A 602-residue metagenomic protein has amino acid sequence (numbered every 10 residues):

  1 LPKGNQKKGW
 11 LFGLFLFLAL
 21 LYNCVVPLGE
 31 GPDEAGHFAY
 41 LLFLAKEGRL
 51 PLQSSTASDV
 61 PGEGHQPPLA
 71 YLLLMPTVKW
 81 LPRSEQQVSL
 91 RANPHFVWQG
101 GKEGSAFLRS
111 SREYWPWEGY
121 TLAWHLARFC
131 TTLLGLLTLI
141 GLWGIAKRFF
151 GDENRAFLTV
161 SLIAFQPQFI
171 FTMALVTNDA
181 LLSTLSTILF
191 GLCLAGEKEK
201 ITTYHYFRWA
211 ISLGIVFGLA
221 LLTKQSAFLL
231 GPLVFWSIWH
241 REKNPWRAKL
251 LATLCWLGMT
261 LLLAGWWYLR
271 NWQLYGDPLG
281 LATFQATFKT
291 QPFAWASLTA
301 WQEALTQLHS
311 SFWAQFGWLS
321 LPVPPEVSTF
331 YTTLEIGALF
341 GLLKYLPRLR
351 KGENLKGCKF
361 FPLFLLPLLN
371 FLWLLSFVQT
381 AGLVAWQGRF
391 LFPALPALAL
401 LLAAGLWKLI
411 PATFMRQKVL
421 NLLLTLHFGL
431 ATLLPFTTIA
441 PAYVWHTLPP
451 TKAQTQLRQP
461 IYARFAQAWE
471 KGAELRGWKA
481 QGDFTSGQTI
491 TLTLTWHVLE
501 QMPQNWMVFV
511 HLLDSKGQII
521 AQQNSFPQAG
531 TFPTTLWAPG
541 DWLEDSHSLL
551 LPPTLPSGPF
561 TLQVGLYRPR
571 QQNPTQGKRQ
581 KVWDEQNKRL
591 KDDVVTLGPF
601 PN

Functional and structural regions predicted by a protein language model:
L1, F12-G13, I215, F235 (+4 more regions): Signature aromatic-anchored transmembrane alpha helix within multi-pass, membrane-resident enzymes that catalyze glycan
Q6-W10, H95-E118, L142-F165, T184: Transmembrane-helix signature of polytopic, membrane-embedded enzymes that assemble or transfer cell-envelope glycans
F15, T159-A164, G191, F217 (+2 more regions): Short helix- or helix-capping micro-motifs that position conserved polar/aromatic residues at function-defining sites
F43-C130, Q285-W295, A314-P325: Interfacial juxtamembrane loops and adjacent helix segments that form the catalytic/substrate-binding surfaces
K147-F150, L189-W209, A220: Membrane-interface transmembrane helices that cradle and orient dolichyl/undecaprenyl
L192, K198-T203, L230-L261, R350: Perimembrane helix-loop-helix junctions
W272-R348, W469-K479: Membrane-lumen/periplasm interface segments of multi-pass, membrane-embedded glycan/lipid transferases
T437-N602: C-terminal luminal/periplasmic domains and tails of membrane-associated envelope-modifying transferases
